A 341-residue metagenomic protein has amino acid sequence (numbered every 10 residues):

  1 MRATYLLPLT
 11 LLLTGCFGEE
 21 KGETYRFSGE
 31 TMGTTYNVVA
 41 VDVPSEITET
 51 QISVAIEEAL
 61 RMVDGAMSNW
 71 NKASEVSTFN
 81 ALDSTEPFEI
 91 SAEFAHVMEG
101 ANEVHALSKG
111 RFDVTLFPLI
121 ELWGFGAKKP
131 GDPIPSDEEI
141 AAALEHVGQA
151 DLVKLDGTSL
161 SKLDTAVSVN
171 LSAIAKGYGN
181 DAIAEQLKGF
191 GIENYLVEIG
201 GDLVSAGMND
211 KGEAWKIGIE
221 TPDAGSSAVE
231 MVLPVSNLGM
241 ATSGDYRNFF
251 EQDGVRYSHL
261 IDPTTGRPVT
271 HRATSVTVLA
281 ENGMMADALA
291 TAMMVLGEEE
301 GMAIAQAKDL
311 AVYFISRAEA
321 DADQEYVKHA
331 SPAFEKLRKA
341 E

Functional and structural regions predicted by a protein language model:
M1-L9: Sec-dependent signal peptide recognition, specifically the positively charged N-region followed immediately by
Y5, G15-E341: Mature catalytic core of soluble alpha/beta enzymes
L11-L13: Hydrophobic core
